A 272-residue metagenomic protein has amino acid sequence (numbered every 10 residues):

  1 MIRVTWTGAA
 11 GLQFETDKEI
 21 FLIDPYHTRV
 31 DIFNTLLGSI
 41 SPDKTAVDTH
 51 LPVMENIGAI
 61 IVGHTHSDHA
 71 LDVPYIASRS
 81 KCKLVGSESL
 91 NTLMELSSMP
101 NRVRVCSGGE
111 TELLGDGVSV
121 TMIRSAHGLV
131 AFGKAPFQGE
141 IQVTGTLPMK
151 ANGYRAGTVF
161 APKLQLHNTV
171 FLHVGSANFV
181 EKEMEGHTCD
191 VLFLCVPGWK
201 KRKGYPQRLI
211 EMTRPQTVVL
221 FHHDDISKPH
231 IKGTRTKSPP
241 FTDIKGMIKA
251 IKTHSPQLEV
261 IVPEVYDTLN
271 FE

Functional and structural regions predicted by a protein language model:
M1-R3, E15-F21, T111-T121, Q165-F171 (+1 more regions): Beta-strand-turn-beta hairpins that frame and shape the catalytic cleft of phosphate-ester-processing enzymes
K18-V62, L71-Y75, K134-L147, N178-E185: Pre-active-site segment of Zn-dependent metallo-hydrolases
I20-L37, T121-A135, R208-K228: Short, solvent-exposed beta-strand-terminating loops
L22-D24, I57-T65, V85-E88, L172-A177 (+3 more regions): Active-site neighborhood of phospho(di)ester-bond hydrolases with catalytic His/Asp-centered motifs
V30, T65-L71, N91-M94, E110-E112 (+5 more regions): Active-site environment of divalent metal-dependent phosphoester hydrolases
D48-P136: Active-site HxH/HxHxD metal-binding segment of metal-dependent hydrolases
K83, E95-E110, L114, Q207 (+1 more regions): Binuclear metal-ion centers of metallo-dependent hydrolases, dominated by the metallo-beta-lactamase
M149-M212: Active-site-proximal loop/helix segments of hydrolase catalytic cores
